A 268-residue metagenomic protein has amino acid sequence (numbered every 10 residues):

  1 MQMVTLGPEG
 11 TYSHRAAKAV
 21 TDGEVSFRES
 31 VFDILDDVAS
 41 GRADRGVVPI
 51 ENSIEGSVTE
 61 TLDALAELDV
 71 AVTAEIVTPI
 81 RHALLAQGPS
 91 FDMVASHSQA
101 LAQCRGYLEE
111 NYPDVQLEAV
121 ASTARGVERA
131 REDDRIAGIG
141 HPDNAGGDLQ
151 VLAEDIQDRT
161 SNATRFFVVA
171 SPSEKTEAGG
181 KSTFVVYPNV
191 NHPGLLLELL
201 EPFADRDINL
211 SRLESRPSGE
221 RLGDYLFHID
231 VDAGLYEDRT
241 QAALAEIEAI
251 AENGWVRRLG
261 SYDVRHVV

Functional and structural regions predicted by a protein language model:
M1-V268: Domain-level signature for soluble enzymes in the chorismate/prephenate branch of the shikimate pathway
